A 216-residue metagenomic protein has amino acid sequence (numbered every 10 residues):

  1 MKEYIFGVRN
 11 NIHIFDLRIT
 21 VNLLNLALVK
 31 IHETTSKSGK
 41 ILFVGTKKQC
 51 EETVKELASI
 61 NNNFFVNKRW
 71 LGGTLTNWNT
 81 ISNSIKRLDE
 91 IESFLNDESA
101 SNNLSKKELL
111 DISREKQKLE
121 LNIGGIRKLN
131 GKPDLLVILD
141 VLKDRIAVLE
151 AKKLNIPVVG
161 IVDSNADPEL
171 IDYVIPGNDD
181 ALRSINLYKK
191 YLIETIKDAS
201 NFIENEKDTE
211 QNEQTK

Functional and structural regions predicted by a protein language model:
M1-I161, A166-N178, L182-K207: Ribosome large-subunit tunnel/peptidyl-transferase-proximal elements
N205-K216: Short acidic DE-rich linear segments
